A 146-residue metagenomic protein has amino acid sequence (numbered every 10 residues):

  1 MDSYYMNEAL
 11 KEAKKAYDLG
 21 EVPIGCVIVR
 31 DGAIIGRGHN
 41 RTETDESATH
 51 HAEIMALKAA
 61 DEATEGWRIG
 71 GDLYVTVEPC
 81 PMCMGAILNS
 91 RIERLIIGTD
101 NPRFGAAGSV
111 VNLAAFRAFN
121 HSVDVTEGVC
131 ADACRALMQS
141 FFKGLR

Functional and structural regions predicted by a protein language model:
M1-L19: Short, basic/aromatic recognition patches
N7, G36-S140: Zn2+-dependent cytidine deaminase-like catalytic core
G20-E21, R91: Glycine-centered short loops/turns at secondary-structure junctions
I24-G32: Short beta-strand scaffold segments in enzyme catalytic cores
S140-R146: Charged phosphate-binding loop/patch that engages nucleotide di/tri-phosphates or the phosphate backbone of nucleic
